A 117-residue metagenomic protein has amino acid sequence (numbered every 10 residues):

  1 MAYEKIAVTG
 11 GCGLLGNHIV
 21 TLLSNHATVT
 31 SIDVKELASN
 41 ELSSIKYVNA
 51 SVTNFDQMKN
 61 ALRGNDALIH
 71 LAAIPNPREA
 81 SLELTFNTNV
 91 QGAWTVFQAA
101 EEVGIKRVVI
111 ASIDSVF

Functional and structural regions predicted by a protein language model:
E4-H26: N-terminal Rossmann NAD(P)H-binding glycine-rich loop of SDR-like oxidoreductase domains
T9, I32, L68-A72, V108-D114: SDR active-site strand-loop-helix element
A27-E36: Conserved glycine-rich Rossmann-like NAD(P)H-binding loop of the short-chain dehydrogenase/reductase
K35-S44: Short loop/helix-cap segments at secondary-structure boundaries that form the rim of catalytic
S43-N54: Rossmann-fold cofactor-recognition segment
V52-T88, A99, V116: NAD(P)H-binding glycine-rich loop region in Rossmannoid oxidoreductase-like domains and their noncatalytic homologs
T95-F117: Conserved Rossmann-fold NAD(P)-dependent oxidoreductase catalytic core, especially the SDR/UDP-sugar
